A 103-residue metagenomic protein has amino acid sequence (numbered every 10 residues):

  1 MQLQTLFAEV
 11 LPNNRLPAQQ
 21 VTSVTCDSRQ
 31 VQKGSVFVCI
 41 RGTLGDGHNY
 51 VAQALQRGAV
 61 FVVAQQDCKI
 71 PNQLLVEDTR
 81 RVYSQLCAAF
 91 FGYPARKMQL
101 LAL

Functional and structural regions predicted by a protein language model:
M1-Q85: N-terminal leader/targeting and accessory segments in enzymes
A88-L103: Walker A (P-loop) phosphate-binding motif
